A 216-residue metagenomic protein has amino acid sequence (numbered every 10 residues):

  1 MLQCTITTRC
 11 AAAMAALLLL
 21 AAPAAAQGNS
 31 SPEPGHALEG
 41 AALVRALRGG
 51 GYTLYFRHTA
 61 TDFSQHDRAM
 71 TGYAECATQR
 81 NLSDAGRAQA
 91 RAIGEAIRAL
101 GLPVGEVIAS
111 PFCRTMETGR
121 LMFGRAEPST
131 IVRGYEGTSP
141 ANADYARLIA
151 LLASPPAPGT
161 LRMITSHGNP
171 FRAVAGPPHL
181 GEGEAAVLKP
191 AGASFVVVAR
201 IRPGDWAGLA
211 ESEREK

Functional and structural regions predicted by a protein language model:
M1-I6: N-terminal secretory signal peptides that target proteins for export/translocation
A11-A21: Bacterial N-terminal signal peptides
A22-A26: Sec/Tat signal peptide C-region and signal peptidase I cleavage site
G28-T130, Y135-S139, P177-V196, R200-K216: Active-site-proximal alpha-helix that buttresses catalytic centers in soluble enzyme cores
G51-T53, T160-S166: Generic beta-sheet signal
V132-S139, Y145-A153: All-alpha RGS (Regulator of G-protein Signaling) helical domain and cognate RGS-like helical scaffolds
S154-T160, P190-A193: A short, structured loop/turn motif at beta-sheet edges
